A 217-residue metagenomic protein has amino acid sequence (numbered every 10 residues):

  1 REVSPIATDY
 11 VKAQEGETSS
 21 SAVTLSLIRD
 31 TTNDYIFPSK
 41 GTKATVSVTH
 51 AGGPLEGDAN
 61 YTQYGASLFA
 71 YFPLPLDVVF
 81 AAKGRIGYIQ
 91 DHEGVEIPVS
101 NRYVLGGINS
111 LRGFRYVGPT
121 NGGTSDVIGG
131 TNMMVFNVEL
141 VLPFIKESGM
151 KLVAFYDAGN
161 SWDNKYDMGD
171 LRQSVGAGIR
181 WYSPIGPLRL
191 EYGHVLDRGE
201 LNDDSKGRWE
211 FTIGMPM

Functional and structural regions predicted by a protein language model:
R1-M150, A154-F155, W162-K165, D203 (+1 more regions): C-terminal outer-membrane beta-barrel translocator/porin domains of Gram-negative envelope proteins and their
A51, G159, G193-V195: An acidic- and aromatic-residue-enriched active-site/binding cleft used to recognize and process polar
Y166-M217: C-terminal beta-signal and terminal closure region of outer-membrane beta-barrel proteins
